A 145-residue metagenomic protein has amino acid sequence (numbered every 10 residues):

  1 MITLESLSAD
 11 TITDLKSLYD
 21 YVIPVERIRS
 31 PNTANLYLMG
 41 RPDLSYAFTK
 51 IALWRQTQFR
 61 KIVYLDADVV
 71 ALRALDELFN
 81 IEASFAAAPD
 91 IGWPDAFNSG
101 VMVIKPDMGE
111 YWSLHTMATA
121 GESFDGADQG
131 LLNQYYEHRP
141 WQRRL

Functional and structural regions predicted by a protein language model:
M1-L145: Glycosyltransferase catalytic domains, chiefly GT-A lineage
